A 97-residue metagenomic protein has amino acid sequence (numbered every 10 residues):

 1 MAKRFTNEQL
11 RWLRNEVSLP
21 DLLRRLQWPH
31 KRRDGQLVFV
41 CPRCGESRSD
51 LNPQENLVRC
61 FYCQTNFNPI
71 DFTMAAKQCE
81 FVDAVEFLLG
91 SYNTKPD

Functional and structural regions predicted by a protein language model:
M1-D97: N-terminal structured subdomain of primase-like DNA metabolism proteins
